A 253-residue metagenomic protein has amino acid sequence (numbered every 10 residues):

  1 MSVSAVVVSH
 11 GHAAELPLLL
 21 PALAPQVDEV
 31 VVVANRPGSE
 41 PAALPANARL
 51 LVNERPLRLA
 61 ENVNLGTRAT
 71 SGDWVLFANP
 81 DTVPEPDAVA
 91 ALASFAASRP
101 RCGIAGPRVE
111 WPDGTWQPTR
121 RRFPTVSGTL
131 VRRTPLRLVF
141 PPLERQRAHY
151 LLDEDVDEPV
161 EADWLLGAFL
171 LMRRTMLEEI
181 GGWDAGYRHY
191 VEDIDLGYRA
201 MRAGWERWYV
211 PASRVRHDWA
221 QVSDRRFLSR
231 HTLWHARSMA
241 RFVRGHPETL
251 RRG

Functional and structural regions predicted by a protein language model:
V7, H12-P25: Short, well-formed alpha-helical segments that are part of the catalytic scaffolds of diverse glycosyltransferases
L20-R55: Acidic donor-binding segment of Leloir-type glycosyltransferases
N53-T70: Glycine-rich, basic loop-to-helix element that forms the pyrophosphate-binding segment of sugar-nucleotide handling
V75: Short aromatic/hydrophobic "clamp" motif used to bind/position activated sugar donors
V83-T119: Conserved donor NDP-sugar-binding/catalytic core segment of glycosyltransferases
P124-A162: Short, flexible, basic/aromatic active-site loop/helix in glycosyltransferases
D155-D157, D163-G181, G186-R214: A short, conserved alpha-helix in the catalytic core of glycosyltransferases
V191-G253: Active-site-adjacent helix/loop segment of glycosyltransferases that harbors family-specific signature motifs
